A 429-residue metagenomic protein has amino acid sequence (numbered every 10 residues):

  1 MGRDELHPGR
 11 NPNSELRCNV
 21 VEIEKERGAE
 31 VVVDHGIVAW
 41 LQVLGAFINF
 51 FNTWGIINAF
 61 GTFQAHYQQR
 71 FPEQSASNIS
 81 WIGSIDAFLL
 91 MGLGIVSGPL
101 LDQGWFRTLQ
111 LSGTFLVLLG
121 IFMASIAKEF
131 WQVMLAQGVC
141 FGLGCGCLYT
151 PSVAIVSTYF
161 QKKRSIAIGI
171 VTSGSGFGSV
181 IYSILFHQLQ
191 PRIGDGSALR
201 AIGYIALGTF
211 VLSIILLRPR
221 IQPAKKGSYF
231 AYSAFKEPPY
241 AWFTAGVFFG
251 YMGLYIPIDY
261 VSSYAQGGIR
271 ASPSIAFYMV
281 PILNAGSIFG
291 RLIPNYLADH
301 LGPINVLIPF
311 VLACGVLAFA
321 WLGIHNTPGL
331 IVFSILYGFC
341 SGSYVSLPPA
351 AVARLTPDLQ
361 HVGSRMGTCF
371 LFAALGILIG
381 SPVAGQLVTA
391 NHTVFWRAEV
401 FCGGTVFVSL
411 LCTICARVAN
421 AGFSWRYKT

Functional and structural regions predicted by a protein language model:
M1-G36, P219, A419-T429: Intrinsically disordered, low-complexity terminal tails of fungal membrane proteins
F47, F51, V117-I121, W131-C147 (+4 more regions): Hydrophobic core of transmembrane alpha-helices in multi-pass small-molecule transporters, especially MFS/SLC-type
N52, I56-Y67, E237-N305, P349 (+1 more regions): Extracytoplasmic gate region of multi-pass secondary transporters
Y67, G138, C145-F160, A167-I168 (+2 more regions): Intracellular juxtamembrane helix-capping segments at the cytosolic ends of symmetry-related transmembrane helices
Y67-Q68, L100-L101, S179-G194, A265-Q266 (+2 more regions): Interfacial helix-cap and linker-helix signal at transmembrane-aqueous boundaries of multi-pass secondary transporters
G92-Q132, A298: Conserved MFS/SLC helix-loop-helix module at the cytosolic interface between two early adjacent transmembrane helices
F115-K128, I214, L312-H325: C-terminal ends and interior cores of transmembrane alpha-helices in multi-pass membrane transporters/permeases
I275, P281-S287, R291, A298-A351 (+1 more regions): C-terminal transmembrane helical hairpin of 12-TM major facilitator-type secondary transporters
